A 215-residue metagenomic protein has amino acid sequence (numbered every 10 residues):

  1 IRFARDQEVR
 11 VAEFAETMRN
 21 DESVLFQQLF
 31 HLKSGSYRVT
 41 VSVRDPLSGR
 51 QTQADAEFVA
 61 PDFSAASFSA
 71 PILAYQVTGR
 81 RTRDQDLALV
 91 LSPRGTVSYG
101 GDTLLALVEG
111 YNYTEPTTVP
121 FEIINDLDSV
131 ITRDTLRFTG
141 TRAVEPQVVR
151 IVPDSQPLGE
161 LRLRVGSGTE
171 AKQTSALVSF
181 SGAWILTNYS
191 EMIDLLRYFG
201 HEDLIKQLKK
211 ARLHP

Functional and structural regions predicted by a protein language model:
I1-E160, G166-R197: Intrinsically disordered, low-complexity terminal regions enriched in Ser/Thr/Pro/Gly and charged residues
N188-P215: Early exported N-terminus immediately downstream of N-terminal targeting peptides
